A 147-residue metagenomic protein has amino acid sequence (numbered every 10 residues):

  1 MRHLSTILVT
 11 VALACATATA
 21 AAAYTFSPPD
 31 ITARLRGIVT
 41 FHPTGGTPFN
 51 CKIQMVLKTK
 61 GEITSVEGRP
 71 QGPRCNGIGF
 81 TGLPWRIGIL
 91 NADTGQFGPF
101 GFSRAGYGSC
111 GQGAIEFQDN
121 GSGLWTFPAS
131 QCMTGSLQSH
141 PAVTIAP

Functional and structural regions predicted by a protein language model:
M1-L8: Bacterial N-terminal signal peptides that target proteins for export
L8-A16: Bacterial N-terminal signal peptides
A21-Q71, S136-P147: N-terminal segment immediately downstream of the Sec signal-peptide cleavage site in secreted/extracellular proteins
G37-T44, P99-A105, P128-A129: Short beta-strand segments that buttress and anchor functional surface loops
V39, I63, G121, A129-Q131: Residues at the loop-to-beta-strand transition
T47-G121: Predominantly extracellular/secreted and cell-surface proteins with exposed, flexible low-complexity segments
F80-P84, F127-P147: Edge beta-strand at a domain terminus
